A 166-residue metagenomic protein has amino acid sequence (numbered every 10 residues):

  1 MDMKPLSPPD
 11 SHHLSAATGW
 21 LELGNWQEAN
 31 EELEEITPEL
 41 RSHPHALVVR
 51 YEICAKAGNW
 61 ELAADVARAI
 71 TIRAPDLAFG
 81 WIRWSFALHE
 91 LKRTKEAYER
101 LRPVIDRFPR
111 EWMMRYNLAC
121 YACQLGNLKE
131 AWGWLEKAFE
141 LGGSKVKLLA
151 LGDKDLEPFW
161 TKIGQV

Functional and structural regions predicted by a protein language model:
M1-L6, G142-V166: Terminal, low-structured helical/coil segments at or just beyond the last alpha-helical repeat
P5, E39, I72-R73, R107-F108 (+1 more regions): Structural marker of alpha-solenoid helical repeat scaffolds
L6-K56: Alpha-helical segment of the N-proximal tetratricopeptide repeat
E22-L23, K56, E90, Q124 (+1 more regions): Register position in tetratricopeptide repeats
P44-H45, A78-F79, W112-R115, E140-G152: Boundary/linker segments of alpha-helical solenoid repeat arrays
H45-M113: Alpha-helical adaptor scaffolds
C123-V146: TPR/TPR-like (Sel1-like) alpha-helical repeat modules
